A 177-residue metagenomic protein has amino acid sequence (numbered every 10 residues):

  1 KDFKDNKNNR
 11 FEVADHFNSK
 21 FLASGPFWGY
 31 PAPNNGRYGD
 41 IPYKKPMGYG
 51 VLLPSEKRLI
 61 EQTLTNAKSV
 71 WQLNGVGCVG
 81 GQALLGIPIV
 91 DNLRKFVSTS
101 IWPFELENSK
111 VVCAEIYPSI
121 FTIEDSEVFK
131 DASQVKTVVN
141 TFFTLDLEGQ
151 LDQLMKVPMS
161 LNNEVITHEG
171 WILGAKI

Functional and structural regions predicted by a protein language model:
K1-I177: RNase H-like (RuvC/DEDD) metal-dependent nuclease/polynucleotide-processing core
